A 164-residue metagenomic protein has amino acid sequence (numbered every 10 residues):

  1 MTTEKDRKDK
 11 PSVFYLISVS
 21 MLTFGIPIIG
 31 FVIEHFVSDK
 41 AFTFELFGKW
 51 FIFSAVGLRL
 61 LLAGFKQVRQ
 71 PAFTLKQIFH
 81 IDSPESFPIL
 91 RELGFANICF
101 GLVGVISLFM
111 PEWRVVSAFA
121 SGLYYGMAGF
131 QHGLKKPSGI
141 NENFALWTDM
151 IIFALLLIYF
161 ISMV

Functional and structural regions predicted by a protein language model:
K10-F51: Long, highly hydrophobic alpha-helical transmembrane signal-anchor segments
E45-L61, S117: Alpha-helical transmembrane segments
W50-V56, D82-N97: A loop-to-helix transmembrane entry motif
G64-E85: Membrane-helix interface/capping segments
F87-W113: C-terminal halves and exits of single transmembrane alpha-helices
L93-F100, V115-G133, I152-L156: Hydrophobic alpha-helical membrane segments
S107-V115, G129-F144: Membrane-helix boundary connector in multi-pass membrane proteins
I158-V164: Juxtamembrane boundary at the C-terminal end of a transmembrane helix
